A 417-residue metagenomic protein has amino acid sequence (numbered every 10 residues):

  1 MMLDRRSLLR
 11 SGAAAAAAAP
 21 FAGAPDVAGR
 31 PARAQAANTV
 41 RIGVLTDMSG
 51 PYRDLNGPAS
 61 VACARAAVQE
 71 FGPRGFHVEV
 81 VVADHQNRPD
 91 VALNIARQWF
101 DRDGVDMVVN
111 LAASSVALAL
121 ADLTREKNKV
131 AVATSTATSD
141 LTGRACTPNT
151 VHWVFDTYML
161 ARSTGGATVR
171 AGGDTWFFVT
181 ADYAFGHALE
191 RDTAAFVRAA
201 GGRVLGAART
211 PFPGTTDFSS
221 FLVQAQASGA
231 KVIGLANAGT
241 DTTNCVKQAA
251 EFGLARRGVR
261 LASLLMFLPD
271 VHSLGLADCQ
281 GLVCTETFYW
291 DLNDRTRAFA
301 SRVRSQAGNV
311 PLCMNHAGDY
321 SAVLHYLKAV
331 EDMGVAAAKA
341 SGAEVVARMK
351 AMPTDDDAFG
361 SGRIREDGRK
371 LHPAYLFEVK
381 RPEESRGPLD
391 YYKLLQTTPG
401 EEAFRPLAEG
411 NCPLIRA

Functional and structural regions predicted by a protein language model:
M1-A16: N-terminal secretory signal peptides and thylakoid transit peptides that target proteins across membranes
G23-T46: C-terminal segment of N-terminal export signals and the immediately downstream linker at the start of the mature
G43-C63, A83-D90, A112-A113, V179-G186 (+1 more regions): Extracytoplasmic "Venus flytrap"
P58-S60, P73-L141, W153, T210-F218 (+1 more regions): Beta-alpha junction/loop-to-helix N-cap segments that form part of ligand/metal-binding clefts
N94, S139-D140, P148-F252, F288-A298: Extracellular/periplasmic Venus flytrap/periplasmic-binding protein
G104-A112, V132-T134, F177-T180, G229-G239 (+3 more regions): Periplasmic-binding protein-like
V246-A322, V330-A337, Y391-R416: Extracellular/periplasmic periplasmic-binding protein-like sensory domains
P353-A417: Solvent-exposed, acidic/polar segments of extracytosolic/periplasmic ligand-binding ectodomains
